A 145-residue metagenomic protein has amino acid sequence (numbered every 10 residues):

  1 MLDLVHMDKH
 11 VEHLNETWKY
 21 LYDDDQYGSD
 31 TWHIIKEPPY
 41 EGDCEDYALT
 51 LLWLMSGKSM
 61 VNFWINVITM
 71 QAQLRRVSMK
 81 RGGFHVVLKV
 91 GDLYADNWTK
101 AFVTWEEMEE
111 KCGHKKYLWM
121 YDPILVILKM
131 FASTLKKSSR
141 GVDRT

Functional and structural regions predicted by a protein language model:
M1-T145: A structural boundary/capping signal
